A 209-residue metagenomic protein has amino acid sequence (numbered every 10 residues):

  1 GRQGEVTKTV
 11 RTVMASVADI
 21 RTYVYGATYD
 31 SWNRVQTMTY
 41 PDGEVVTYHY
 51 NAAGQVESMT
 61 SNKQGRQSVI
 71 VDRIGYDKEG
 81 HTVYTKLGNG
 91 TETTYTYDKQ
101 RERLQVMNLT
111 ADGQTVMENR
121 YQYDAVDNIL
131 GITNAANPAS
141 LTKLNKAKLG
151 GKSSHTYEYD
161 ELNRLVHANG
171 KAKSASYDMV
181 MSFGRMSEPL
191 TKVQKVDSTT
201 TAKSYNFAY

Functional and structural regions predicted by a protein language model:
G1-Y209: Acidic/glycine-rich beta-solenoid
